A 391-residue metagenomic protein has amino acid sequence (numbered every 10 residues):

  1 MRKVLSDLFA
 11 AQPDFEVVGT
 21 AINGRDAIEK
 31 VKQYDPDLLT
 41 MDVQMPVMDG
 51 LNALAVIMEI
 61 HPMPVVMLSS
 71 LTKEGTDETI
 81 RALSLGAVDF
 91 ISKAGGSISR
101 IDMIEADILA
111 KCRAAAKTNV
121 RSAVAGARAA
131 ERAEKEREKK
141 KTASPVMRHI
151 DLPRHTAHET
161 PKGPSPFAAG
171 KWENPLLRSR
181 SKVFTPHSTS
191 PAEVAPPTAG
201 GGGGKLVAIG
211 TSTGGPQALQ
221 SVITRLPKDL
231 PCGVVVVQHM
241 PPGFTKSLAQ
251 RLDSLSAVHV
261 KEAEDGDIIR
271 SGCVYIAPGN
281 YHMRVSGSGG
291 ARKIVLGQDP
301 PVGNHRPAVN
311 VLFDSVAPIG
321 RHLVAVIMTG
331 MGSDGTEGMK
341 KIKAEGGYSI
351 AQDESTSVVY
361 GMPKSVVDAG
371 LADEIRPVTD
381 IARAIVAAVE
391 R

Functional and structural regions predicted by a protein language model:
M1-A10, D14, R25-D26, K32-D35 (+2 more regions): Conserved acid/base catalytic micro-environments in cytosolic active-site loops
I22: Acidic, two-metal ion nucleic-acid-processing modules in DNA metabolism proteins
